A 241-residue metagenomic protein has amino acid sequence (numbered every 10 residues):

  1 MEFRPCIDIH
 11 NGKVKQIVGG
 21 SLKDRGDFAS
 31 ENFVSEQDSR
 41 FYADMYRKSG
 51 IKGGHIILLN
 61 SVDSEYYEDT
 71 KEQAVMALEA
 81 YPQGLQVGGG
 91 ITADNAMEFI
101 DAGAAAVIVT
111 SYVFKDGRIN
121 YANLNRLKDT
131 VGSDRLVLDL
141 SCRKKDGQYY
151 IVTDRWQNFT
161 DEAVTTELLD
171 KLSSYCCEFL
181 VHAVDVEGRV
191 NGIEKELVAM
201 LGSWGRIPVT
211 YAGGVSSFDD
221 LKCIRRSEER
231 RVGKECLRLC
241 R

Functional and structural regions predicted by a protein language model:
E2, L78-V87, S133-V137, I151-W156 (+1 more regions): Short beta-strand/loop segments at the ligand-binding rim of alpha/beta enzyme cores
D8, Y46, G54, F99 (+3 more regions): Conserved, mostly hydrophobic/aromatic
H10, K15-R25, I100-V186: Conserved anion-binding
V14, V18-E68: N-terminal beta-alpha supersecondary unit
G53-E72, S111-R118, V181-V190: Glycine-rich, proline-tolerant flexible connector loops at the mouths of alpha/beta enzymes
Y67-A74, N120-N125, D161-T166, N191-M200: Charged helix-capping and loop-helix junction motifs
Q73, A80-V87, I91-A106, E196-E228: Catalytic cores of alpha/beta
E229-E235: Conserved small/polar residues in nucleotide/adenosyl-binding loops
